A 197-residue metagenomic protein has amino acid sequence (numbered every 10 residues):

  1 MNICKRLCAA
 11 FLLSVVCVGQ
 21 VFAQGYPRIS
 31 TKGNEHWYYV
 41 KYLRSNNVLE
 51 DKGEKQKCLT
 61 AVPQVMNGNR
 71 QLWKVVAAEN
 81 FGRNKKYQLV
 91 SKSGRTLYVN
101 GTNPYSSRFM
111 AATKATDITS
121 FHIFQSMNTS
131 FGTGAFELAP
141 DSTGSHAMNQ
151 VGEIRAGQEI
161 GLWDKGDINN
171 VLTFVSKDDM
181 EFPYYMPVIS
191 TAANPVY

Functional and structural regions predicted by a protein language model:
M1-F11: Bacterial N-terminal signal peptides that target proteins for export
A9-G19: Bacterial N-terminal signal peptides
Q24-Y197: Lectin-like carbohydrate-binding module/patch detector with strong preference for beta-trefoil
